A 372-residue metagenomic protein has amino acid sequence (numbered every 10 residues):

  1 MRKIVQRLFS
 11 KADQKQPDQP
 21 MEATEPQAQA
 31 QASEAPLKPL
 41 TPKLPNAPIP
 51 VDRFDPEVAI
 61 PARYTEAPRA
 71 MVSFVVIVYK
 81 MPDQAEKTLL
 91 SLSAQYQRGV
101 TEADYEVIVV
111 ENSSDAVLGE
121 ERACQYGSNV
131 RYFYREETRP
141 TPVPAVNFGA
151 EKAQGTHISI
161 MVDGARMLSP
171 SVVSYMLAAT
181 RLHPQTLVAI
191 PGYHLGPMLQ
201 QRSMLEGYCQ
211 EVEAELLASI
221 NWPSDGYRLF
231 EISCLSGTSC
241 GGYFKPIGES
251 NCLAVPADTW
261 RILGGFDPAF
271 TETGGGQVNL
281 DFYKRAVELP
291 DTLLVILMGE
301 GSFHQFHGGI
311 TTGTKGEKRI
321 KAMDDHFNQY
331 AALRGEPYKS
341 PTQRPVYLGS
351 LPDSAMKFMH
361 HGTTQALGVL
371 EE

Functional and structural regions predicted by a protein language model:
E34-A94: N-proximal low-complexity "stem/linker" segments adjacent to membrane-targeting elements
L40-P48, K87, G248-S250, P268-E372: C-terminal catalytic/acceptor-binding lobe
M71-S73, E106, D281: Cell-envelope/extracellular polymer assembly enzymes that use nucleotide-activated donors
I108-G119, A165-R166: A conserved acidic beta->alpha catalytic loop
E136-A153: Glycine-rich, basic loop-to-helix element that forms the pyrophosphate-binding segment of sugar-nucleotide handling
I158: Short aromatic/hydrophobic "clamp" motif used to bind/position activated sugar donors
P170-N221: Conserved donor NDP-sugar-binding/catalytic core segment of glycosyltransferases
A218-V255: A recurrent flexible, glycine/aromatic-enriched loop bordering the glycosyltransferase active site that acts as
